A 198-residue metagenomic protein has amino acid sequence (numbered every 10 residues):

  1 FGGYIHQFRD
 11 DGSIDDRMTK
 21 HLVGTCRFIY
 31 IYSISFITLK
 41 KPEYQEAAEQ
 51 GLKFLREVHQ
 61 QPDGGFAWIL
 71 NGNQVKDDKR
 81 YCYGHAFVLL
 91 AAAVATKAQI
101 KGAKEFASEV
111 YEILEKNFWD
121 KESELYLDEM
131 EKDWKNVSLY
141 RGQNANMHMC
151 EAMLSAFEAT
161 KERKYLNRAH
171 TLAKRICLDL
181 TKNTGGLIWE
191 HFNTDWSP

Functional and structural regions predicted by a protein language model:
F1-P198: Glycan-recognition and catalytic cores of secretory/periplasmic carbohydrate-active enzymes
